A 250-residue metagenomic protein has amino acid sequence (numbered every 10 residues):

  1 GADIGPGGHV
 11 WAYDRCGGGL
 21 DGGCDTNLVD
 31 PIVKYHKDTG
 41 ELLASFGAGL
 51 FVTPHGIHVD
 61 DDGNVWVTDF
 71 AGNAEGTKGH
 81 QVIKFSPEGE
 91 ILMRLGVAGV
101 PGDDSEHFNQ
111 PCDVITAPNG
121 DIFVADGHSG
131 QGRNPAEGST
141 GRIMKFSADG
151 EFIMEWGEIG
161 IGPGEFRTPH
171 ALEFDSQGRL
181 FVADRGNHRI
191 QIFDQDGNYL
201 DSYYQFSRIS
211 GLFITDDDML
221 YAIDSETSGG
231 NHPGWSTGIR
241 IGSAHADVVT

Functional and structural regions predicted by a protein language model:
G1-T250: Eukaryotic scaffold repeat domains enriched in small/polar residues
